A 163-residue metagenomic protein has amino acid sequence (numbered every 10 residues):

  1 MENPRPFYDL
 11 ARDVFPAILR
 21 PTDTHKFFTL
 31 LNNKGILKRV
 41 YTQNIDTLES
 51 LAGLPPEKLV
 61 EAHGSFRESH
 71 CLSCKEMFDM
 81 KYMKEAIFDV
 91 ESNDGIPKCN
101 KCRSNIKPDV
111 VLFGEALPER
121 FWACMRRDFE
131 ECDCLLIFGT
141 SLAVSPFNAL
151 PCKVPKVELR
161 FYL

Functional and structural regions predicted by a protein language model:
M1-L163: Conserved catalytic core of sirtuin-type NAD+-dependent deacylases
